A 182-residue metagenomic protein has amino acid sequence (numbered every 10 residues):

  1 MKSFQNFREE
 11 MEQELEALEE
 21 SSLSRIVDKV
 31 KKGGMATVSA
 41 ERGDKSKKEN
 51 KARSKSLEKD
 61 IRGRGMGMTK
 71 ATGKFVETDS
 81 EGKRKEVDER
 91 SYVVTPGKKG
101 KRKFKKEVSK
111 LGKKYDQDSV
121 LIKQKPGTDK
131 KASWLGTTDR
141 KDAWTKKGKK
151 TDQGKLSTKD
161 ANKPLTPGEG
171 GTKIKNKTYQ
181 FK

Functional and structural regions predicted by a protein language model:
S3-K70, G168, N176-K182: N-terminal, charge-rich interaction modules
K32-M35, D88-S91, D116-S119: Short, surface-exposed beta-edge/turn micro-motifs
S39-K45, P96-K99, K123-D129: Short, flexible beta-strand-to-coil junctions
G63-R102: Short, intrinsically disordered low-complexity segments
V76, K123-D139: Short proline/glycine- and acidic-rich turn/helix-capping motifs at secondary-structure junctions
K101-K105, T137-A143: Active-site-proximal loop/helix of nucleotide/amide-processing enzymes and allied scaffolds
R102-G127: Short, compact, well-ordered microdomains
T145-K182: A recognition module on extended beta-rich or small alphabeta surfaces enriched in W/G with H and D/E
